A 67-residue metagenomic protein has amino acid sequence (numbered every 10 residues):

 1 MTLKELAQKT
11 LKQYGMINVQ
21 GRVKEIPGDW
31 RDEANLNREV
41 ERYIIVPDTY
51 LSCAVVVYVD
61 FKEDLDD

Functional and structural regions predicted by a protein language model:
T2-R22: N-terminal acidic leader/helix
G15-D67: Detector for the mature cores of small, proteolytically processed and post-translationally modified peptide effectors
